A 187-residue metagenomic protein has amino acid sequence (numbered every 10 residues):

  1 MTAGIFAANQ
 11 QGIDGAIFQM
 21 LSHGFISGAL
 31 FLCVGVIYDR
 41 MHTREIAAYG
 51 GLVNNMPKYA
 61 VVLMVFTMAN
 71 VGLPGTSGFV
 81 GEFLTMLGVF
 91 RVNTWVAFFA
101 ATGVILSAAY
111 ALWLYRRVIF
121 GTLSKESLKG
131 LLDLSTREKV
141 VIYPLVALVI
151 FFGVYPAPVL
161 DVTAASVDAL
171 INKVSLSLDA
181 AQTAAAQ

Functional and structural regions predicted by a protein language model:
M1-L132: Functional transmembrane alpha-helices
M56-K58, L112-Q187: Cytoplasmic/organellar membrane-interface segments at the starts of transmembrane helices in multi-pass inner-membrane
